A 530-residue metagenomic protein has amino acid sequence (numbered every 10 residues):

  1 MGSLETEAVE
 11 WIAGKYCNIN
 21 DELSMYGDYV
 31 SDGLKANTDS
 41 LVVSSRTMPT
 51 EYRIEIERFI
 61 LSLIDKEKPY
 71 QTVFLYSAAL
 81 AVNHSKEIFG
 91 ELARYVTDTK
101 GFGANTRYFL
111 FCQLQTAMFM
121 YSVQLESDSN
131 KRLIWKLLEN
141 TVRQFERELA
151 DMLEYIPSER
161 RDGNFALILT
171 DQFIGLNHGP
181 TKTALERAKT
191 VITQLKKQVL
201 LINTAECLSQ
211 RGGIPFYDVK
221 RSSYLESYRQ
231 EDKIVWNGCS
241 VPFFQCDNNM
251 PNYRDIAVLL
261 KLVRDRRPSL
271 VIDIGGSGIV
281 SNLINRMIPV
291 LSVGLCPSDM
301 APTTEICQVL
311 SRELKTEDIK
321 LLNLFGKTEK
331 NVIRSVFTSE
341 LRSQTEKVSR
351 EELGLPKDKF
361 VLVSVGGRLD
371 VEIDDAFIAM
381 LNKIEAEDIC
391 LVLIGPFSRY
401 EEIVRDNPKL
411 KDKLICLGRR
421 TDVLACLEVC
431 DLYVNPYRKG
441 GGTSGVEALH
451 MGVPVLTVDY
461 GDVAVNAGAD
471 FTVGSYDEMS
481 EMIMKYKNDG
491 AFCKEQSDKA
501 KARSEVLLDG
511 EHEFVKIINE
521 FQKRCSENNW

Functional and structural regions predicted by a protein language model:
M1-K66, L75-Y76, A104-E226: N-terminal subdomain of nucleotide-sugar transferases
Y121-L133, M287-Q344: Active-site-proximal region of nucleotide-activated glycan assembly enzymes, centered on histidine/acidic-rich loops
H178-T190, G326-D406: Conserved catalytic-core segment of nucleotide-activated headgroup transferases in glycan assembly
S240, G395, E401-R420: Nucleotide-activated donor-binding/catalytic signature segment of Leloir-type glycosyltransferases, i.e., the conserved
A257-K261, R266, R419-D431, H450: Short acidic alpha-helix that forms the nucleotide-activated donor recognition element in Leloir-type transferases
R266-L270, E428-G440, V453: Acidic donor-binding loop of glycosyltransferase active sites
K347, N488-W530: A charged, aromatic-enriched C-terminal amphipathic alpha-helix characteristic of glycosyltransferases across folds
Y437-K494, D498-R503: Catalytic binding pocket for nucleotide-activated donors in carbohydrate/polymer assembly enzymes
